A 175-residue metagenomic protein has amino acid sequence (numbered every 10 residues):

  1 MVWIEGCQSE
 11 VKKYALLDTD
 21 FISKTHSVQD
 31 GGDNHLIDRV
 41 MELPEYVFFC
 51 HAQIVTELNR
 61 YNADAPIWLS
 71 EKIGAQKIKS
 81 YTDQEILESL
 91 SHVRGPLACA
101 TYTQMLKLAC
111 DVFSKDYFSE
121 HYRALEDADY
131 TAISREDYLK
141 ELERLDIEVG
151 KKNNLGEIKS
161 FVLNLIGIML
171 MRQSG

Functional and structural regions predicted by a protein language model:
V2-M169: Active-site-proximal, substrate-binding regions of enzyme catalytic domains and RNA-binding/basic surfaces
S174-G175: A two-mode feature
